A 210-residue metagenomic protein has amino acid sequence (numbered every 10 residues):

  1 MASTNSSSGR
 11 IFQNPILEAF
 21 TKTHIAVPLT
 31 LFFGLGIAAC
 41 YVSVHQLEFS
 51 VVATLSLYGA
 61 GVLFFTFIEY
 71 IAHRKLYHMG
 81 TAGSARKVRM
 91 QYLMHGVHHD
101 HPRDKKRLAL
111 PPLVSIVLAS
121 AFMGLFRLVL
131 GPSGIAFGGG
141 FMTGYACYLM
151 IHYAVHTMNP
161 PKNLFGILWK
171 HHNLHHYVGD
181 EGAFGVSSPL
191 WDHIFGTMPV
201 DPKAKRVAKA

Functional and structural regions predicted by a protein language model:
M1-G138, D180-A210: Non-catalytic, topology-defining segments of multipass membrane proteins
G59, L63, M142, N163-G166: Residue-level detector of transmembrane insertion/anchoring sites
V88-G96, G166-H175: Membrane-cytosol interface motif
M142-L149: Alpha-helical membrane-embedded segments
V155-L168, E181: Interfacial helix-loop-helix junctions of multi-pass membrane proteins
T157, H171, H175, I194-T197: Hydrophobic alpha-helical segments
